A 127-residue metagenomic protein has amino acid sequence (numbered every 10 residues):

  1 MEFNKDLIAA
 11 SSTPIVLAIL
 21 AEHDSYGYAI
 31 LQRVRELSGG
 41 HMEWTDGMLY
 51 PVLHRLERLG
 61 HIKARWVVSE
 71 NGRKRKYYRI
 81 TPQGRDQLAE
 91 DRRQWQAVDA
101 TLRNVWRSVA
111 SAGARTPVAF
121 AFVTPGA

Functional and structural regions predicted by a protein language model:
M1-F3, K63, R85-D86, E90-A127: C-terminal regulatory/oligomerization modules of transcriptional regulators
N4-M48: N-terminal helix-turn-helix DNA-binding core of bacterial DNA-binding proteins
I30, L49, G84, W95: Conserved anionic group-binding/transfer micro-motifs
Y50-E57: Short, hydrophobic-biased segments on the C-terminal half of alpha helices that form "recognition helices"
G60: Glycine-centered, phosphate/nucleic-acid-interacting loop/turn motifs that mediate DNA/RNA or nucleotide
A64-S69: Conserved catalytic-core motifs of GNAT/GCN5-like acyltransferases
E70-R92: Basic, amphipathic "hinge/linker" alpha-helix immediately C-terminal to the N-terminal HTH DNA-binding motif
